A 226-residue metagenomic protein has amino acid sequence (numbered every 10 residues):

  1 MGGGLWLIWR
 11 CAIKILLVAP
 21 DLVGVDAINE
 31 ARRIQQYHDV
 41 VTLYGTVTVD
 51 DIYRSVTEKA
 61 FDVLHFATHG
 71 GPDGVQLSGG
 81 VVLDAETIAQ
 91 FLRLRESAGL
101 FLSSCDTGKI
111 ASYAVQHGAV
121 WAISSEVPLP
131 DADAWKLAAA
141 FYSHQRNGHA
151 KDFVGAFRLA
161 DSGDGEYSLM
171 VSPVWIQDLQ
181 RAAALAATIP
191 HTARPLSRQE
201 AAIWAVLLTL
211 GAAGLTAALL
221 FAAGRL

Functional and structural regions predicted by a protein language model:
G2-G4: Residue-identity detector for glycine
W6-G70, V75-G79, G99, G211: A domain-level signal for caspase-like cysteine endopeptidase catalytic cores and their zymogen-processing architecture
D26-N29, K59, R95-R194: Active-site-proximal C-terminal subdomain of hydrolase catalytic domains
T48-Y53, T87, K109-I110: Short acidic active-site motifs
S78-S104: Caspase-like (clan CD) cysteine peptidase catalytic core
H191-A212: Juxtamembrane cytosolic/matrix-side boundary and N-terminal portion of single-pass signal-anchor/stop-transfer
L215-L226: Juxtamembrane boundary at the C-terminal end of a transmembrane helix
